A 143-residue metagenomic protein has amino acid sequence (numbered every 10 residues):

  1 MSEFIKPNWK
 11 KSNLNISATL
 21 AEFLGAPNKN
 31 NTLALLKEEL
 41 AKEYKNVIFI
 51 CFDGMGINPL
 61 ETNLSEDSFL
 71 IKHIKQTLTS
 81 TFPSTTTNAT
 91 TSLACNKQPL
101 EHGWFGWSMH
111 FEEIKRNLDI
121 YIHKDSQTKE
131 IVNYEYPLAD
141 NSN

Functional and structural regions predicted by a protein language model:
M1-V47, G54-N141: Active-site nucleophile/metal-coordination loop of metallo-enzymes that catalyze phosphate/sulfate and related
